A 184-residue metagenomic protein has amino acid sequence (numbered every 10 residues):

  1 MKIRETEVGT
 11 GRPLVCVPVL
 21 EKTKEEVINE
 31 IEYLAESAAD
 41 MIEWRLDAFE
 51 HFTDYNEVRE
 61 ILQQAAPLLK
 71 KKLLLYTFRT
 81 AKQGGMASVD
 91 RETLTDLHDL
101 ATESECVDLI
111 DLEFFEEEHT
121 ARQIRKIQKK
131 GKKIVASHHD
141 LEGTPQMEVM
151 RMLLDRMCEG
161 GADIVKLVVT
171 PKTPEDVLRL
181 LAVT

Functional and structural regions predicted by a protein language model:
M1, L34, L181-T184: Domain-scale selection of a single, long terminal region that carries the protein's primary operational module
M1-I3, E92-L97, M152: Short amphipathic beta-strand starts and helix->beta connectors
R4-G9: Short boundary motifs at domain starts and secondary-structure transition points
T10-K129, H138-T144: Active-site beta->alpha loop and helix N-cap motifs at the rims of alpha/beta catalytic domains
L109, F115-T184: Catalytic alpha/beta core domains of metabolic enzymes, predominantly
